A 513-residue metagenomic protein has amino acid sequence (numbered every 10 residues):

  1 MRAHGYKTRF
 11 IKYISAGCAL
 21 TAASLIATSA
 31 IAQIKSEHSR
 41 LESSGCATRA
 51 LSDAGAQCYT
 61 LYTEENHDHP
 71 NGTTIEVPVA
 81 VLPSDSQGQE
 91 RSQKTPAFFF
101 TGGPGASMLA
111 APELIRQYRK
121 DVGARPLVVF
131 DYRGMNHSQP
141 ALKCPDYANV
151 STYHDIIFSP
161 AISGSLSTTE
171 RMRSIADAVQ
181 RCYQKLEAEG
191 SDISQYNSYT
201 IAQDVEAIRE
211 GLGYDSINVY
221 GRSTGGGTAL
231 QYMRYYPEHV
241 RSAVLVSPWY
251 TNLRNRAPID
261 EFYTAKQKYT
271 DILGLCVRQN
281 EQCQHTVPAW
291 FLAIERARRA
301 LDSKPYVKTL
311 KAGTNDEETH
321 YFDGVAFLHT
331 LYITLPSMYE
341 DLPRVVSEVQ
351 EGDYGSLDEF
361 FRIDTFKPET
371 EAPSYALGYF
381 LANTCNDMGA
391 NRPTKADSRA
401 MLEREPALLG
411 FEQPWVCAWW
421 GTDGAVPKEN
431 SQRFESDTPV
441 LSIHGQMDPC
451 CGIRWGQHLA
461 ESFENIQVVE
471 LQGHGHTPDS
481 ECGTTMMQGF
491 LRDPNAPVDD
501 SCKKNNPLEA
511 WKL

Functional and structural regions predicted by a protein language model:
A3-C18: Bacterial N-terminal signal peptides that target proteins for export
A27-S29: N-terminal signal peptide c-region/cleavage motif recognized by signal peptidases
Q33-V325, A382-L513: Gly/Pro-rich cap/lid or specificity-loop segments adjacent to the active site
W249-K268, V345-Q350, Y354-P368: Flexible "cap/lid" loop of the alpha/beta hydrolase fold
H320-S347: P-loop NTPase catalytic cores that bind/hydrolyze ATP
E340-R362, K395-E405, D500-N505: Short alpha-helical "patches" and their helix-cap loops
G355-M388: Long, low-complexity segments enriched in small/aliphatic residues
